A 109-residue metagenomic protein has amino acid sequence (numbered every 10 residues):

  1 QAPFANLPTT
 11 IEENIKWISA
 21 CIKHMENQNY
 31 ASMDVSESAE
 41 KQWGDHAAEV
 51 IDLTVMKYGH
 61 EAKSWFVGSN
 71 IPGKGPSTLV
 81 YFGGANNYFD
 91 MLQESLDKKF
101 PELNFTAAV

Functional and structural regions predicted by a protein language model:
Q1-V109: C-terminal, flexible cofactor-proximal segment of oxidoreductases
